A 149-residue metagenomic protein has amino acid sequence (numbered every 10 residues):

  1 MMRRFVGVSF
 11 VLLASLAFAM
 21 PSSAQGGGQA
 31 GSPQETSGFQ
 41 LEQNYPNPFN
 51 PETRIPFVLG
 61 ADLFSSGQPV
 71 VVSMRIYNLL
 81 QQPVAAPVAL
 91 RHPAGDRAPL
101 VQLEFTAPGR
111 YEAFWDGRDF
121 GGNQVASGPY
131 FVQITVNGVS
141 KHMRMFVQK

Functional and structural regions predicted by a protein language model:
M2-T36: Short, compositionally biased serine/threonine- and acidic-rich segments at solvent-exposed termini, linkers, or domain
Q25-K149: Short loop/turn motifs at secondary-structure boundaries
